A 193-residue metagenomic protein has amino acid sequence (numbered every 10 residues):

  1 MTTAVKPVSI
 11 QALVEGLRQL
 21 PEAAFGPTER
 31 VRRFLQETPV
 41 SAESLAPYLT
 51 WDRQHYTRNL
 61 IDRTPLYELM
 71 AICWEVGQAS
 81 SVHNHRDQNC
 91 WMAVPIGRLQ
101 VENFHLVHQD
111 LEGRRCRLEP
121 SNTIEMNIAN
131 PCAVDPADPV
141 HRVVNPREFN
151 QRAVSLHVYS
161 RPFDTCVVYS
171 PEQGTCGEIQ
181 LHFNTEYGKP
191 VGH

Functional and structural regions predicted by a protein language model:
M1-V40: N-terminal leader/capping segments at the start of a protein or of a new domain
P47, W51-V76: A short glycine-rich, His/Asp/Glu-containing loop-to-beta-strand
A71-H85, P136-D138: Conserved short histidine dyad/triad with adjacent acidic residue
V76, D87-V107: Glycine- and acidic-residue-biased ligand/ion/polar-headgroup-sensing regions
W91, L106-V140, L181-N184: Short acidic-glycine-tyrosine-enriched beta hairpin
W91-M92, F149-T165: A short hydrophobic beta-strand segment most commonly corresponding to one strand of the jelly-roll/cupin
V143-R147: Asparagine-centered strand-capping/turn motif at beta-strand->loop junctions
E172-H193: Long hydrophobic alpha-helical segments typical of transmembrane helices together with their membrane-interfacial
